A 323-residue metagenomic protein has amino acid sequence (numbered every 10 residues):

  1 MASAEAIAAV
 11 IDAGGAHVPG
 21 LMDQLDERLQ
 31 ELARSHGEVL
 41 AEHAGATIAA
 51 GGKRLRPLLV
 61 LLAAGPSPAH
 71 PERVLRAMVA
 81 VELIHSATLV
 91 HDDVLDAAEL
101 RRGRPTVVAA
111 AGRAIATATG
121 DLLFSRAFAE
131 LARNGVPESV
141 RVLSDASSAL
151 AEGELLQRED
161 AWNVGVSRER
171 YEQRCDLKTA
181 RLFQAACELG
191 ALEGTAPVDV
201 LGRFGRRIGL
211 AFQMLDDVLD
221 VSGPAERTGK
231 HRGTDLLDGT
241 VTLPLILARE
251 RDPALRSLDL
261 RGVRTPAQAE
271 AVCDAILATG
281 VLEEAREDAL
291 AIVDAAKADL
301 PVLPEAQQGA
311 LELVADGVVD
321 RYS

Functional and structural regions predicted by a protein language model:
M1-S323: All-alpha prenyltransferase/terpene-synthase fold signal
